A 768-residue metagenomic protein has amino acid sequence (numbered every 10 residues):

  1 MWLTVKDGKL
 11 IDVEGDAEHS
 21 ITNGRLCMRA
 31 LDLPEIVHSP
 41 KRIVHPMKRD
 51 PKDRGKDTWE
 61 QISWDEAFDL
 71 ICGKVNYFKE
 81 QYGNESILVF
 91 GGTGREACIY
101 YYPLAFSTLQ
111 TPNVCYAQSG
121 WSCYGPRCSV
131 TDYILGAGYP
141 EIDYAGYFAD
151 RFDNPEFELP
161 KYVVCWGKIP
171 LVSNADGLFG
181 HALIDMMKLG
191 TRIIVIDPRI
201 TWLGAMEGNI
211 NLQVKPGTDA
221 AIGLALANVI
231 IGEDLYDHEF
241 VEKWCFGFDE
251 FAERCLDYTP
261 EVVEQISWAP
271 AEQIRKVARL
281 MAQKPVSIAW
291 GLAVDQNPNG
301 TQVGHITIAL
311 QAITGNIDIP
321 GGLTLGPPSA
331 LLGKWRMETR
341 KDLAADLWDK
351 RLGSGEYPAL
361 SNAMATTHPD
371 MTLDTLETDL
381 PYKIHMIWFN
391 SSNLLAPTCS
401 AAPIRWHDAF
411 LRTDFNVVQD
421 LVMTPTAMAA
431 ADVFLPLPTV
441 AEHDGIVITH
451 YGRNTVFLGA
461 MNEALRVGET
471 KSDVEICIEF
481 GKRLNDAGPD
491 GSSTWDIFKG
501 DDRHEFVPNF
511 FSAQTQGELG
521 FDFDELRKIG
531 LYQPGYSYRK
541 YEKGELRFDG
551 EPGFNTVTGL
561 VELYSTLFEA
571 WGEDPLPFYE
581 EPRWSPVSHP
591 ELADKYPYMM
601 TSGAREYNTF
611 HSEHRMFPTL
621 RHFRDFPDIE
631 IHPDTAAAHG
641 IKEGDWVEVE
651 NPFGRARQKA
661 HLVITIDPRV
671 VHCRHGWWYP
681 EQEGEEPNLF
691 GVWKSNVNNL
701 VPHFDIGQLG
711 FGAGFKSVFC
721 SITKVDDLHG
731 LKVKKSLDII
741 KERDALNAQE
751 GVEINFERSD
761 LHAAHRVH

Functional and structural regions predicted by a protein language model:
M1-E233, P270-A271, N390-S392, E479 (+3 more regions): N-terminal export/assembly segments and adjacent metallocofactor-ligating motifs of anaerobic energy-metabolism
R49-E66, E233-A271, E463-E562, M600 (+4 more regions): N-terminal leader/propeptide and maturation segments of large enzyme subunits in energy/redox metabolism and hydrolases
I87-R95, Q265-A269, G291-N299, A330-L332 (+2 more regions): Conserved short loop/turn motifs at secondary-structure junctions
Y102-I184, L189-T191, I196, A220-L224 (+4 more regions): Extended redox/cofactor-interaction regions of prokaryotic respiratory oxidoreductases
C115, D237-H238, I274, I288 (+9 more regions): Acidic/polar loop patches that form or flank catalytic/metal-binding clefts of enzymes that bind anionic ligands
Y139, V467, D473-I529, H611 (+2 more regions): Long, contiguous, secondary-structure-rich segments that constitute the structural scaffold of globular domains
N154, V433, A441-R466, I476 (+4 more regions): Glycine/threonine-rich phosphate-binding loop and adjacent beta-strand/alpha-helix elements that clamp
W166-K168, M206-G208, D257-V262, A289-V294 (+1 more regions): Flexible glycine/proline-enriched surface loops and loop-helix/loop-strand junctions
